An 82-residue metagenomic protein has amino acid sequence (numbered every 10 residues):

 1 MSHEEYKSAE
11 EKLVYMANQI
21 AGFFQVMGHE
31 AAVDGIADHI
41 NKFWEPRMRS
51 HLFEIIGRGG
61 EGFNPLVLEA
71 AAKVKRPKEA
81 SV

Functional and structural regions predicted by a protein language model:
H3-E30, E54, L68-A70, S81-V82: General marker for long, soluble alpha-helical cores
A21-P65: Amphipathic, hydrophobic secondary-structure cores in small proteins
